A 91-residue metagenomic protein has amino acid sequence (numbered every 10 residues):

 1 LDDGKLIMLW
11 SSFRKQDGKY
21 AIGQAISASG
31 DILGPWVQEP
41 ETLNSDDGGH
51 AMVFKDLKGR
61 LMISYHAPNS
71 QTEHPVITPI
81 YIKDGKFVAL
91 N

Functional and structural regions predicted by a protein language model:
L1-N91: Carbohydrate-active catalytic/glycan-binding domains of CAZyme proteins, especially the secreted or lumenal ectodomains
